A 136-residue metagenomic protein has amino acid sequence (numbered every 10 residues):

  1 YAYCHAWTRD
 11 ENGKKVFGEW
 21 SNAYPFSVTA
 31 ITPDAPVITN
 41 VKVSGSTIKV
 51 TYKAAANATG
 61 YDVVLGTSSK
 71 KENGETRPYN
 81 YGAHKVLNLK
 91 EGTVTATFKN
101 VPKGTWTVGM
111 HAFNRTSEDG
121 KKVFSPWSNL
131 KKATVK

Functional and structural regions predicted by a protein language model:
Y1-E11, N100-E118: Beta-strand-rich modules
A2, Y24, V50, Y61 (+3 more regions): A broad, low-specificity signal marking well-ordered, structured residues that form hydrophobic/aromatic
H5, T51-K53, V64, H111: Residue-level recognition of well-ordered beta-strand positions that form the cores of beta-sheet-rich folds across
D10-N12, A56, T67-K71, T116-E118: Solvent-exposed strand-loop boundary residues in beta-sheet-rich modules
E11-K14, K90-T93, G104, K136: Exposed regions on extracellular, virion, or secretory-pathway luminal proteins
V16-N57, G120-K136: Pro/Thr/Ser/Gly-rich low-complexity, intrinsically disordered linker/stalk tracts
T47, A58-D62, T105: Exposed beta-strand and adjacent loop surfaces of beta-rich binding modules that mediate intermolecular recognition
D62-P102: Recognizes extended acidic, P/S/T-rich segments that occur within or adjacent to Ig-like beta-sandwich modules
